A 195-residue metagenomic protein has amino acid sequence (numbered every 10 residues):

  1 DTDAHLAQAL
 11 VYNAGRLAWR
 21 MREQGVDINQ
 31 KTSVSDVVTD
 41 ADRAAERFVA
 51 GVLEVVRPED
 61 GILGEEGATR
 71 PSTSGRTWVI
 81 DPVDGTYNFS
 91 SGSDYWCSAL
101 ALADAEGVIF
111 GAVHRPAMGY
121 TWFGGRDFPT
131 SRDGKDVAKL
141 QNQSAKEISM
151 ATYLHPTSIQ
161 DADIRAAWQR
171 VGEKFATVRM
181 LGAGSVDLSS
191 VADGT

Functional and structural regions predicted by a protein language model:
D1-V83: N-terminal subdomain of lithium-sensitive/metallo-dependent phosphomonoesterases centered on the IMPase/IPPase/PAP
A18, D42, L53, T86 (+4 more regions): Residue-level signal for inorganic ion chemistry
V26-N29, T130, F175-L181: Short secondary-structure junctions
D42, F89-S90, L181, S185: Short glycine/threonine-rich catalytic loop with a Thr-x-Gly-x-Asp
G51, S72-S131: DPxDG-like acidic metal-binding loop motif
R132-D136: A structural micro-motif at secondary-structure boundaries
L140-T195: An extended, acidic
